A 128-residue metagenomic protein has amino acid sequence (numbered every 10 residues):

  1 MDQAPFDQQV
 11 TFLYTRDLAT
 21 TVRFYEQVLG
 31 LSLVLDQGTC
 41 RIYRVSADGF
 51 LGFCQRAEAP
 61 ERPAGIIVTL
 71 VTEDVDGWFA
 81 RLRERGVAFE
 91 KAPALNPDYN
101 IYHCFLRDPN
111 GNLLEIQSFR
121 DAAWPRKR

Functional and structural regions predicted by a protein language model:
M1-A19, I66-V68, R120-R128: N-terminal beta-strand motif that seeds the catalytic metal site of vicinal oxygen chelate
D17-L18, V68-L113: Vicinal oxygen chelate
D17-S32: Amphipathic alpha-helical segments
G30-D36, F89-P93: Short secondary-structure junctions
S32-G65, L113-S118: Conserved short beta-strand elements that form part of the metal-binding/catalytic scaffold of enzyme active sites
C40-R41, P97-D98, R126: Positions that flank functional sites
F105-R128: A generic hydrophobic-segment detector
